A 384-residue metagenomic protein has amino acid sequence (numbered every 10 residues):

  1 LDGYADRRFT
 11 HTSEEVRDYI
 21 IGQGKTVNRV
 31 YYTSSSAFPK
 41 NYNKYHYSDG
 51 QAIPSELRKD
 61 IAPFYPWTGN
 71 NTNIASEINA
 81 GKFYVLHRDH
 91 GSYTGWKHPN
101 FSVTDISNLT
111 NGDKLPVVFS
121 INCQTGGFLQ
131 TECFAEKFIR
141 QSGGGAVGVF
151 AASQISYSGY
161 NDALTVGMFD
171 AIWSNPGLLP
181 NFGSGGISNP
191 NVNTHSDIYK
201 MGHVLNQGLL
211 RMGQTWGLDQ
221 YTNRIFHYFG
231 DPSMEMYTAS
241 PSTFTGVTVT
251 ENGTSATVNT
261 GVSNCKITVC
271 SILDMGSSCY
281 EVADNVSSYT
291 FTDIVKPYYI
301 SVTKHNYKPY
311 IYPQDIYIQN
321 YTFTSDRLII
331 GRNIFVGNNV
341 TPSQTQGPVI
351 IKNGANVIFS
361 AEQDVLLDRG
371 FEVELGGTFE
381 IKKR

Functional and structural regions predicted by a protein language model:
L1-P313: Cysteine-dependent hydrolase recognition
D315-R384: Extracellular beta-helix/beta-solenoid repeat scaffolds
